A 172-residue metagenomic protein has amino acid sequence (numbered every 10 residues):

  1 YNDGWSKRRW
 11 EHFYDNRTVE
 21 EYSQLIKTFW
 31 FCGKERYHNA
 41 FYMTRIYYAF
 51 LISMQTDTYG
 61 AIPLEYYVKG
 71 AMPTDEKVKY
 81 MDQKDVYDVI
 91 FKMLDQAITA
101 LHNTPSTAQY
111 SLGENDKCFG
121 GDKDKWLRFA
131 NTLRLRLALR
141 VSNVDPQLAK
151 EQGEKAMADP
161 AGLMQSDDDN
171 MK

Functional and structural regions predicted by a protein language model:
Y1-K172: Structured, solvent-exposed acidic/aromatic patches
